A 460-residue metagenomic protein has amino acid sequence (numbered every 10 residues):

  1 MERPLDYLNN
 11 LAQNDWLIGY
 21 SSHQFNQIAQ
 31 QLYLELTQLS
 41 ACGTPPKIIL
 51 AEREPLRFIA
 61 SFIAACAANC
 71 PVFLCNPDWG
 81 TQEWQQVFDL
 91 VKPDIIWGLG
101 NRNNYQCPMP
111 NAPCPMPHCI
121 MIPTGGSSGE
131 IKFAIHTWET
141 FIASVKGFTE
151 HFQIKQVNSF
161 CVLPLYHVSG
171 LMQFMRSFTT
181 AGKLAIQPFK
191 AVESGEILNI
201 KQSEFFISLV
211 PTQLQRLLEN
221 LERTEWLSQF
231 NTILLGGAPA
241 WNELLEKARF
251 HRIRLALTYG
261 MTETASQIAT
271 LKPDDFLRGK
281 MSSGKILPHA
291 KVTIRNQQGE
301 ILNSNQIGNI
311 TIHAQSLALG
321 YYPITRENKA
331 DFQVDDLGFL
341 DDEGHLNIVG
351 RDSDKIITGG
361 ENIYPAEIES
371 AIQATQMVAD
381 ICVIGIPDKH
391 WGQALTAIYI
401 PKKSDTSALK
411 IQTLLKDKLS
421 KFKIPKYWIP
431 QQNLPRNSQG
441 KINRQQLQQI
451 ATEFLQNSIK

Functional and structural regions predicted by a protein language model:
Y20, E35-D78, V162-P164, N362: Conserved AMP-binding/adenylate-forming
L50, A314, K329, L337-K423: AMP-binding/adenylate-forming catalytic core of the ANL superfamily
C119-K146: Conserved AMP-binding A3 loop
A143-N158, Y166-F206: Conserved AMP-binding/adenylation subdomain of ANL enzymes
S208, E219-G279: Gly/Ser/Thr-rich phosphate-binding loop
G279, K291-I312, D342-E343, S404-A408 (+1 more regions): Conserved beta-loop-beta connector loops within the AMP-binding
K285-H289, E300-K329, E361-I363: Conserved ATP/PPi-binding loop(s) of AMP-dependent carboxylate-activating enzymes
L419-I442: AMP-binding/adenylate-forming catalytic domain of the ANL superfamily
